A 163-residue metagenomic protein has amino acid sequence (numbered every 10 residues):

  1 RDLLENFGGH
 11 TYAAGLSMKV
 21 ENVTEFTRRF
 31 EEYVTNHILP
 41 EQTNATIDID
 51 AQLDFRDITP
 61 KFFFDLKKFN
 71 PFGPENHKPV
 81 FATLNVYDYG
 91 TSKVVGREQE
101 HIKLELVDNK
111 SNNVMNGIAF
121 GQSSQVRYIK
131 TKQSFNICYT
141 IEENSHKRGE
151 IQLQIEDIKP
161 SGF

Functional and structural regions predicted by a protein language model:
R1-F163: Acidic, two-metal ion nucleic-acid-processing modules in DNA metabolism proteins
